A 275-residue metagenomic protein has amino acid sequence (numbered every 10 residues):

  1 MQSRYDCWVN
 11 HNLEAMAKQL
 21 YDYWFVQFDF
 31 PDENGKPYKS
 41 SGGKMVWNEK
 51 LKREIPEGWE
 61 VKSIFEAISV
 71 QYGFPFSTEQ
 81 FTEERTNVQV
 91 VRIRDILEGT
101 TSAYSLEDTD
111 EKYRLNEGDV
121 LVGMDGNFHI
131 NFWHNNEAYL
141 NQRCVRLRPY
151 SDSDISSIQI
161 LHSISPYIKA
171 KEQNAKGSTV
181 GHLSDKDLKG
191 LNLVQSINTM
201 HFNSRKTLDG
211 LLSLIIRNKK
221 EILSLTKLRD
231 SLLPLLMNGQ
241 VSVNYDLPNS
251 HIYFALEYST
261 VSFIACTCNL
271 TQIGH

Functional and structural regions predicted by a protein language model:
M1-Y23, G42-F74, N198-Y245, Y253-A255 (+1 more regions): Non-catalytic DNA-recognition/assembly elements of restriction-modification systems
N10, D125, N141-V145, L161-I222: Glycine-anchored helix-breaking recognition loops at helix->coil/strand junctions
Q19-K39: Alpha-helical scaffold segments that mediate packing/assembly in large oligomeric complexes
Q27-D29, E33-N34, Y72-G73, I155-S156 (+1 more regions): Secondary-structure transition motif
G35, S77-R85, N174-G177: Short coil/turn segments at secondary-structure boundaries
K44-R53, K62-Q80, T86-D119, R146-P149: Sequence-specific dsDNA recognition surfaces
R92, E111-K176, S184-D185: A short beta-sheet element
E98-T100, H129-N131, V243: Flexible loop/turn segments at secondary-structure boundaries
